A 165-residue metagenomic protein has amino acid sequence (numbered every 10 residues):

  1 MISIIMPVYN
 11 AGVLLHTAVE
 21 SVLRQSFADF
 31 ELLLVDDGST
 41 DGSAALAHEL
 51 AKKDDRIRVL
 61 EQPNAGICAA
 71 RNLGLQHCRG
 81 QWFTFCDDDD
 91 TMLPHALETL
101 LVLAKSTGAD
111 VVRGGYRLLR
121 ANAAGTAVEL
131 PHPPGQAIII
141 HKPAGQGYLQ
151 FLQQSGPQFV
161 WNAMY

Functional and structural regions predicted by a protein language model:
M1-Y165: Nucleotide-sugar donor-binding/catalytic module of glycosyltransferases that assemble extracellular/cell-envelope
